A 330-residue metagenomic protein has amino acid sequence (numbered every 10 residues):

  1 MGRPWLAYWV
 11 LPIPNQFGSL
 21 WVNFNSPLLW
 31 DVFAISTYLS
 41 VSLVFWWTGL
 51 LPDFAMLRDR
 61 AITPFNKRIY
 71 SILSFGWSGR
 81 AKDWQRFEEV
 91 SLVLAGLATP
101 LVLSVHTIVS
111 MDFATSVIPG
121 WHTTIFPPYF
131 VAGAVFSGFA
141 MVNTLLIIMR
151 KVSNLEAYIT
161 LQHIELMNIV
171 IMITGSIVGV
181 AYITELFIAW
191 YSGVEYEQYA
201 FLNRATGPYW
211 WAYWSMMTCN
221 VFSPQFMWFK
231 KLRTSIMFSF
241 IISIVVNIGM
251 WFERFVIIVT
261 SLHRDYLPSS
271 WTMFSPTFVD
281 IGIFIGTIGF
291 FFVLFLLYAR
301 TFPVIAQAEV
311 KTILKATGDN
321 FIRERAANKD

Functional and structural regions predicted by a protein language model:
M1-A7, A181-I188, G249-T260: C-terminal TM-helix exit segments that contain a strictly Trp-centered aromatic cap at the helix terminus
L6-F24, D53-E89, Q162, H263-M273 (+1 more regions): Extramembrane terminal tails and long inter-domain/linker segments of multi-pass membrane proteins
P14, G18-M216, T312: Long, contiguous internal "core" modules enriched in hydrophobic/ aromatic residues
P100-H106, V221-Q225, G286-L296: Hydrophobic core of alpha-helical transmembrane segments in multi-pass integral membrane proteins
I118-H122, V194, L232-R233, I258-F278: Extracellular/periplasmic helix-loop-helix junctions in multi-pass membrane proteins
V180, P224, R254, P303: Hydrophobic, well-ordered secondary-structure elements that form the walls of internal hydrophobic environments
W211-I236: Extended C-terminal subregions enriched in glycine
F238-I248: Central hydrophobic cores of alpha-helical transmembrane segments in multi-pass integral membrane proteins
